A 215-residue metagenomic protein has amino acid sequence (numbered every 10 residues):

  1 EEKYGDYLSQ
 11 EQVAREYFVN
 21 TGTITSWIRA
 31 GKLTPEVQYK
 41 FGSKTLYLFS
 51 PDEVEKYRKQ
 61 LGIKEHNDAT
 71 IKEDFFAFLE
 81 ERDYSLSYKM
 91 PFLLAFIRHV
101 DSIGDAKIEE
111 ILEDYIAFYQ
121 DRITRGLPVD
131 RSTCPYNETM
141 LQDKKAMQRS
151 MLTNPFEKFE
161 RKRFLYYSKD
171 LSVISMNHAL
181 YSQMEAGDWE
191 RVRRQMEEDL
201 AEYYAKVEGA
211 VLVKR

Functional and structural regions predicted by a protein language model:
E1-R215: Intrinsically disordered, charged low-complexity linkers and terminal tails that flank or connect structured domains
